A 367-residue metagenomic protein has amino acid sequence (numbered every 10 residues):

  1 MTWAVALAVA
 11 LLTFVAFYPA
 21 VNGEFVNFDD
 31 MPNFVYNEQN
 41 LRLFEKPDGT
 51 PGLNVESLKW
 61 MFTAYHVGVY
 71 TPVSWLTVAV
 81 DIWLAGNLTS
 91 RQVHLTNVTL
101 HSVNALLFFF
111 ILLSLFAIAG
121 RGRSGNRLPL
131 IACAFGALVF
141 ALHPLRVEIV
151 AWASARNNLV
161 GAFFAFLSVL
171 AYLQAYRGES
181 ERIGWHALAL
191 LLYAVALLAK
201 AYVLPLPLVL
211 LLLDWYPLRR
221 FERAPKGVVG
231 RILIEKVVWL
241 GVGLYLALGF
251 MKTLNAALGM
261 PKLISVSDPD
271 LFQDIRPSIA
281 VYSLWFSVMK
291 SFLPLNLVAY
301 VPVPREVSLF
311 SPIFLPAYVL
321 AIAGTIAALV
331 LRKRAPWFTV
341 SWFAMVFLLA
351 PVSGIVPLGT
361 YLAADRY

Functional and structural regions predicted by a protein language model:
M1-Y367: Polytopic membrane enzymes that build or remodel cell-surface glycoconjugates and lipids
